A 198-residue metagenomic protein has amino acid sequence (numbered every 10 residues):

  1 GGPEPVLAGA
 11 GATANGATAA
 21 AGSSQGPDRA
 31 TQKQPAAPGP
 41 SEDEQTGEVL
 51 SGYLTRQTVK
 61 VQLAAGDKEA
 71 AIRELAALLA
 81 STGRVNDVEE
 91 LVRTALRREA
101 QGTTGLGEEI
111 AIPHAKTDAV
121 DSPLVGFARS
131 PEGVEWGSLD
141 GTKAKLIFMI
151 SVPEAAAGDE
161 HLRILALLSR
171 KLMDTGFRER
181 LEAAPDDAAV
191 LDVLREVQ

Functional and structural regions predicted by a protein language model:
G1-Q198: Cytosolic covalent-transfer regions centered on His/Cys nucleophiles that carry phosphoryl or persulfide groups
